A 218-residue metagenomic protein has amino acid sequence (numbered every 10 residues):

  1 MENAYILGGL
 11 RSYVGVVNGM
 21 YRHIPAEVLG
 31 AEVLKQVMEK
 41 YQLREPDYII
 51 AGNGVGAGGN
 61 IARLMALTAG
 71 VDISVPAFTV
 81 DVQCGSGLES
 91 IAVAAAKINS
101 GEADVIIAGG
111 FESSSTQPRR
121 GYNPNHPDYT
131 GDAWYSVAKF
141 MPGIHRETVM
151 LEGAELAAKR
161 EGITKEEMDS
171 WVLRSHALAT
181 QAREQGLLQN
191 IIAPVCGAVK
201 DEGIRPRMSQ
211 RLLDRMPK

Functional and structural regions predicted by a protein language model:
M1-I6: Extreme N-terminal starter segment of soluble prokaryotic enzymes
R11, H23-E32, E167-K218: N-terminal extracellular/periplasmic Venus flytrap/periplasmic-binding protein-like
R11-M38, V55-G56, F78-A92, D104 (+2 more regions): Active-site pocket-shaping loop/turn-to-helix segments
V17-G19, G59, T116-Y122: Short acidic, glycine/serine/threonine-rich loops at helix termini
K35-D47, A157, E161-I163: Phosphate/pyrophosphate-binding loops at sites that engage ATP/ADP/AMP, CoA/4′-phosphopantetheine, polyphosphate
G52-A103, I144-V149, R207-K218: Conserved catalytic cysteine-centered active-site region of acyl-thioester-dependent Claisen-condensing enzymes
V82-E112, A158-L188: Active-site-proximal alpha-helical scaffold in enzymes
V105-L156: Flexible glycine-/small-residue-enriched beta->alpha junction loops that bind anionic phosphate/pyrophosphate groups
